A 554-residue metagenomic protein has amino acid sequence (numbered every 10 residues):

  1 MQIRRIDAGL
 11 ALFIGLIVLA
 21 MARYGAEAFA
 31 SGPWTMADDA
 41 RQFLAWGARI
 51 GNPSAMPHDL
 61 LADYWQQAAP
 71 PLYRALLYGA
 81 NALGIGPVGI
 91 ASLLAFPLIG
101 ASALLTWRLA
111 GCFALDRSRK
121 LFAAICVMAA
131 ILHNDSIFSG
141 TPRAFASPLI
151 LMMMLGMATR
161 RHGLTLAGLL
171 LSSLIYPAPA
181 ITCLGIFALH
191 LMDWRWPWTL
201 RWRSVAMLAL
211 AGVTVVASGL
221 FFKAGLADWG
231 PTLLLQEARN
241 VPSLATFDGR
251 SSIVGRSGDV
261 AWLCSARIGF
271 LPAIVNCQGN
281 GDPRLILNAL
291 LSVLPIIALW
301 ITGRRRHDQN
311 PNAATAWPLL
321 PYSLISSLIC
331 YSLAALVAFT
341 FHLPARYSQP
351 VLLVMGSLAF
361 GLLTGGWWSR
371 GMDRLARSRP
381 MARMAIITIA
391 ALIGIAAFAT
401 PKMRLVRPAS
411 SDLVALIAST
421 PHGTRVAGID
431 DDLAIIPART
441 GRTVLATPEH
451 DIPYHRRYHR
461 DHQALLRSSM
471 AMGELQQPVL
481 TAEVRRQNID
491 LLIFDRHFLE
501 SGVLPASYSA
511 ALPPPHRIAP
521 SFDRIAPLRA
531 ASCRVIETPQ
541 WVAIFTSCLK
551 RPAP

Functional and structural regions predicted by a protein language model:
M1-A26, A206-A209, P554: Start-transfer (signal-anchor) and selected internal transmembrane alpha helices of multi-pass inner/ER membrane
L10-P148, I175-P177, T400-R404: Active-site lumenal/periplasmic loops and adjacent helix-entry segments of GT-C-fold, multi-pass membrane
F13, G212-V213, G365-F398: Signature aromatic-anchored transmembrane alpha helix within multi-pass, membrane-resident enzymes that catalyze glycan
A22-A28, G32-D39, G51-H58, Y64 (+4 more regions): Transmembrane catalytic cores of multi-pass membrane glycosyltransferases and polysaccharide-assembly enzymes
F145, I150-L164: Membrane-interface transmembrane helices that cradle and orient dolichyl/undecaprenyl
H307-V337, A359, T388: Transmembrane alpha-helix segments characteristic of polytopic inner-membrane glycan-assembly/cell-envelope
T340-M372: Hydrophobic/aromatic-rich transmembrane helices and adjacent perimembrane loops
A396-P554: Extracytoplasmic
